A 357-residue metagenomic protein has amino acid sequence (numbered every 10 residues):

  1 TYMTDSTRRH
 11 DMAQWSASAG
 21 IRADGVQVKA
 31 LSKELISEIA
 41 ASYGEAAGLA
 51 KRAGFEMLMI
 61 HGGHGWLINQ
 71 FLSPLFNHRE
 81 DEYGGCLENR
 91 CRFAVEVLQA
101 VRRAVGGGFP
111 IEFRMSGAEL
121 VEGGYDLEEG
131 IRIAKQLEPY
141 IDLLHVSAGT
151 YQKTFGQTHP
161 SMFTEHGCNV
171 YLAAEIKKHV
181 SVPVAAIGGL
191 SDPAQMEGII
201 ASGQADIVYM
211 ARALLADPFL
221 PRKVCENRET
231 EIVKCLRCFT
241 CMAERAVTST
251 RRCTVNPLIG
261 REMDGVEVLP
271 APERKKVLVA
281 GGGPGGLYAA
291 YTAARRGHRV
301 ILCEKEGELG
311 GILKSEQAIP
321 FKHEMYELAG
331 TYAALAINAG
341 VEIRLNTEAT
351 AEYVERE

Functional and structural regions predicted by a protein language model:
T1-A280, P284, Y288-V300, E308 (+1 more regions): Flavin-dependent oxidoreductase catalytic cores
I259-M263, E342-T347: Short gly/ser/thr-rich secondary-structure transition/capping motifs
V279-N346: Beta1-alpha1 glycine-rich phosphate/pyrophosphate-binding loop at the start of Rossmann-like nucleotide-binding domains
R344-R356: A conserved short coil-to-beta-strand element within the FAD-binding core of flavoproteins
